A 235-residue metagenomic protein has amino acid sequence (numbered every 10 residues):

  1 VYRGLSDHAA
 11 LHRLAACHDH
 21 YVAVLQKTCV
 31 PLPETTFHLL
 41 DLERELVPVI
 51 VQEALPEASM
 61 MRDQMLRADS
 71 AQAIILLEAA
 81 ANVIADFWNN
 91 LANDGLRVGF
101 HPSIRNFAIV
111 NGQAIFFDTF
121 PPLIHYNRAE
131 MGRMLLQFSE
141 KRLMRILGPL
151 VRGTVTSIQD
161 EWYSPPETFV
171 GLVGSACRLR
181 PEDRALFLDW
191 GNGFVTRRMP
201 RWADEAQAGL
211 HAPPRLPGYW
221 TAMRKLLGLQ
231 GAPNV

Functional and structural regions predicted by a protein language model:
V1-R3, P48-V51, G99-H101, I115: Ordered hydrophobic segments in well-structured contexts
V1-V22: ATP-binding glycine-rich loop module of kinase domains
S6, V22, C29-A80: Conserved structural core of kinase catalytic domains
C17-C29, Q64-H101, R105: Conserved kinase catalytic-core helix
M65-A81, H125-R145, L188-G193: Hydrophobic transmembrane alpha-helix bundles
G95-I158: Catalytic activation segment of kinase domains across protein kinase-like and atypical kinase folds
G148-V235: Helical subdomain adjoining the active site within ATP-dependent kinase catalytic cores
